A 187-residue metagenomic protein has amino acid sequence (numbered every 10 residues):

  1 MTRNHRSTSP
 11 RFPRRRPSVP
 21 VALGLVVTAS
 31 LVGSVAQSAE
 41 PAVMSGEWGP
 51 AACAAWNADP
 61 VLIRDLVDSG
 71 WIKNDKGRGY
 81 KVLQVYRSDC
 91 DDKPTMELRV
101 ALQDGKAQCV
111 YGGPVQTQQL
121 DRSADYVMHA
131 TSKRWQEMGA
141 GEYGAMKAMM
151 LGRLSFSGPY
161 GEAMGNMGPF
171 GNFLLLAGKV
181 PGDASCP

Functional and structural regions predicted by a protein language model:
M1-T2, A54: Intrinsic disorder/low-complexity signature
N4-L23: Bacterial N-terminal signal peptides that target proteins for export
V21-V32: Bacterial N-terminal signal peptides
Q37-P187: Feature captures hydrophobic
